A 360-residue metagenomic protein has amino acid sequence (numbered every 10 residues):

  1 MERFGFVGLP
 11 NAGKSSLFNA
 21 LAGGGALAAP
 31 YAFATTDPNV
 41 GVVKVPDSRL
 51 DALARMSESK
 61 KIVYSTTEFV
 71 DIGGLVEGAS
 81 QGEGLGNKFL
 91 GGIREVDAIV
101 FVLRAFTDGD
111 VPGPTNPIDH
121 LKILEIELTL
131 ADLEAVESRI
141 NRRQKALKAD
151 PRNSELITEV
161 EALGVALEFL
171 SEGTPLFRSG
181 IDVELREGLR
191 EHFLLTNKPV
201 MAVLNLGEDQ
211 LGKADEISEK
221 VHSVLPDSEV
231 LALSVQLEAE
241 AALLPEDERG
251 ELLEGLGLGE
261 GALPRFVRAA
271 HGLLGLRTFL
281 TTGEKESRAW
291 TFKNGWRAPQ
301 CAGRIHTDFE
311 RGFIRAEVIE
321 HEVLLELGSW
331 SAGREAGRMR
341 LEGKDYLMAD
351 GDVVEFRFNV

Functional and structural regions predicted by a protein language model:
M1-E83, N87-G109: Conserved G1/Walker A P-loop phosphate-binding module
E2-V7, A12, F18, R142-A349 (+1 more regions): C-terminal-of-GTPase-core extension/linker across diverse P-loop GTPases
G24-A32, N39-G41, R49-A52, Q81 (+8 more regions): Glycine-rich, flexible loop/turn motifs
F33, D47-L50, V63-F69, E83-D97 (+7 more regions): Amphipathic alpha-helical transducer elements in NTP-driven molecular machines
F33, P38-G41, S48-L50, R55-K61 (+11 more regions): Short capping/connector residues at structural and topological boundaries
G41-P46, G73-E83, R94-E155, F169-D182 (+1 more regions): Conserved Switch II/interswitch segment of TRAFAC-class P-loop GTPases
P46-D47, N116, P245, E320: Helix N-terminus capping/helix-initiation residues
